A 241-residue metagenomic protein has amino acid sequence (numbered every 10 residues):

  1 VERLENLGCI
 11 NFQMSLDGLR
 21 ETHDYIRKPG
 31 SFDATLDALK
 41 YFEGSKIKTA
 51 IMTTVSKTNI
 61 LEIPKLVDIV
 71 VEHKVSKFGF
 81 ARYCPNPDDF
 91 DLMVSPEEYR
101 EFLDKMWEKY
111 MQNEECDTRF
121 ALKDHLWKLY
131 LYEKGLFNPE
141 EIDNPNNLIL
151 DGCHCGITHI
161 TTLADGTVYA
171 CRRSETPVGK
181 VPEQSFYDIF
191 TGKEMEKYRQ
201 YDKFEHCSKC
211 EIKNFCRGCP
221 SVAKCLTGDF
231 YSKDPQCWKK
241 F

Functional and structural regions predicted by a protein language model:
V1-E98: Radical SAM/AdoMet-radical enzyme domain recognition
G18, C84, E175, C216 (+1 more regions): Flexible, active-site-proximal loop/turn residues at the rims of small-molecule/cofactor binding pockets and catalytic
K46, E98-I142, T167-G218: C-terminal accessory region of radical SAM enzymes
E72, D91-C116, I149, E175 (+2 more regions): A structural motif corresponding to the C-terminal lobe/cap of the Radical SAM core domain
I142-L150: Acidic, His- and aromatic-enriched active-site or binding-groove loops in soluble protein domains that engage sugars
C153-I157: Short, small/polar residue-rich loop motifs at catalytic or cofactor-binding pockets
T162-L163: Short, acidic, Ser/Thr-enriched surface-loop or helix-capping motifs
Y201-F241: Cysteine-cluster motifs in flexible loop/terminal segments that predominantly coordinate metals
